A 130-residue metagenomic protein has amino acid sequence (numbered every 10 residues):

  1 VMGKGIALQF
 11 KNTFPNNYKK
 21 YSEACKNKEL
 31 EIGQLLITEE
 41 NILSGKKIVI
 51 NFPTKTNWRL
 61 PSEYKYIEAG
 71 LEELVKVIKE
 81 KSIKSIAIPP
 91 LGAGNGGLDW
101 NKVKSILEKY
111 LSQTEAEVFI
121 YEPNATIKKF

Functional and structural regions predicted by a protein language model:
V1-F130: Macrodomain-like recognition of ADP-ribose-binding/processing modules
